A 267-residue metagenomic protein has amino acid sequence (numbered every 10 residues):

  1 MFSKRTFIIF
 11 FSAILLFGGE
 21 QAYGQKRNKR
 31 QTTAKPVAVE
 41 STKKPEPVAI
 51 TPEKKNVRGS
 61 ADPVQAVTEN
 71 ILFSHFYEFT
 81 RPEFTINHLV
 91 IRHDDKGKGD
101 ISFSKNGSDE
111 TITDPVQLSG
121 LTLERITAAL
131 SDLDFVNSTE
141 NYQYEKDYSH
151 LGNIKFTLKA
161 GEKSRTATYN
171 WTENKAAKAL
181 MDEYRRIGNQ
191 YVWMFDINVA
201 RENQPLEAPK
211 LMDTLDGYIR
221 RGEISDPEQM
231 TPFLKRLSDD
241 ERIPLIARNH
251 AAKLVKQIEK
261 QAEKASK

Functional and structural regions predicted by a protein language model:
M1-Q25: Sec-dependent N-terminal signal peptides
K26-R81, Y142-K267: Short, well-ordered, aromatic-rich surface patches in folded extracellular/luminal domains
F79-F84, H88-H93: Extracytoplasmic strand-loop-helix segments at the start of, or within, the mature domains of secreted/periplasmic
F84-H88, T113, S149-N153: Short, surface-exposed coil-to-beta transition loops
N87-L89, I112-V116, K163-Y169: Short beta-strand segments
I91-G99, G161-K163: Short, solvent-exposed coil/turn segments at beta-strand boundaries
G97-I112, R185-N198: A short, surface-exposed interaction/processing loop segment used at functional sites
S102-S138: A short-motif feature that recognizes glycine-rich, charge-decorated loops that bind or process nucleotide phosphates
